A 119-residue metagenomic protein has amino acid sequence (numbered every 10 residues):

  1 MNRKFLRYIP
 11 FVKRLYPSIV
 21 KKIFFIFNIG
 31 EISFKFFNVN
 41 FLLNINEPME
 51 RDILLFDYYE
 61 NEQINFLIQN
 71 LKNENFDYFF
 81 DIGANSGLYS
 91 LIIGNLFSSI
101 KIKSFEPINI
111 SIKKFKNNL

Functional and structural regions predicted by a protein language model:
M1-N118: S-adenosyl-L-methionine
